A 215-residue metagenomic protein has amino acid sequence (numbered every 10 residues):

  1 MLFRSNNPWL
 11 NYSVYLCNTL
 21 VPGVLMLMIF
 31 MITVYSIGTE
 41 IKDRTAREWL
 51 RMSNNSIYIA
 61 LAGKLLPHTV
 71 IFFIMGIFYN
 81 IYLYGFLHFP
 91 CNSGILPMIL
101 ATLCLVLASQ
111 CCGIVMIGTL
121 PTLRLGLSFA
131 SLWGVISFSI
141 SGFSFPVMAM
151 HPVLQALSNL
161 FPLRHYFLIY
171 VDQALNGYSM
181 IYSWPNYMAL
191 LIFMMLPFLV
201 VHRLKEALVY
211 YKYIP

Functional and structural regions predicted by a protein language model:
M1-G76, L83-F86, S93-G94, S179 (+2 more regions): Transmembrane helix-boundary elements of multi-pass transport/secretion proteins, especially ABC-type permease modules
I81-Y82, P90-P215: Membrane-spanning alpha-helical segments of multipass transporters and channels
